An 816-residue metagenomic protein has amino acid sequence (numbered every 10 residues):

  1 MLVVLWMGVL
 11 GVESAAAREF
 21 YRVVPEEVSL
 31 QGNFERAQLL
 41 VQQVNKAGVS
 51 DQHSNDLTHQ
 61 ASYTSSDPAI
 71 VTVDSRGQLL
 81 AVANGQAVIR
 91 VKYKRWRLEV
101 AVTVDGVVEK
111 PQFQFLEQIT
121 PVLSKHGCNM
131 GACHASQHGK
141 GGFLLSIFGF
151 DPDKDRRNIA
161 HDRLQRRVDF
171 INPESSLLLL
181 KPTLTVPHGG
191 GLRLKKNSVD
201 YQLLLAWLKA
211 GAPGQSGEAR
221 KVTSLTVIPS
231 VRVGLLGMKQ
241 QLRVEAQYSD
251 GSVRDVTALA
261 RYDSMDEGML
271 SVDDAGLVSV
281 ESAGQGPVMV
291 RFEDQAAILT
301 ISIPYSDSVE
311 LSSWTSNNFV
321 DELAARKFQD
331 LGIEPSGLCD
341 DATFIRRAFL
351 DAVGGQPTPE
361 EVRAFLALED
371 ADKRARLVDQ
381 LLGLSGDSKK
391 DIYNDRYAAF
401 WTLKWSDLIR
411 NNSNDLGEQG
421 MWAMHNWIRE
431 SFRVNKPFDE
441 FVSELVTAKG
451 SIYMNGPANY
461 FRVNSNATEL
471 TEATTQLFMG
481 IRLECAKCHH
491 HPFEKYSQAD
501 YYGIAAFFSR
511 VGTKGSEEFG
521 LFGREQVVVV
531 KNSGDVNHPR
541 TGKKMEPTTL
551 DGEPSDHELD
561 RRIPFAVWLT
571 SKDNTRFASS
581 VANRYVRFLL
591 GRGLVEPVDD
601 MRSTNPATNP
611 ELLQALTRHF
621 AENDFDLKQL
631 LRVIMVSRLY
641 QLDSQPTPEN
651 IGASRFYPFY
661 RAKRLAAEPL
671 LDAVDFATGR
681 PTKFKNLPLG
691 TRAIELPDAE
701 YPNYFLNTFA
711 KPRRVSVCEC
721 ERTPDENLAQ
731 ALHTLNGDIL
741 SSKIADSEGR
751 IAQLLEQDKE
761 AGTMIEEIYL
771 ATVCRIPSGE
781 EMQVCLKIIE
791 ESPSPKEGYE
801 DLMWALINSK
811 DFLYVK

Functional and structural regions predicted by a protein language model:
M1-G11: Bacterial N-terminal signal peptides
A15-K125, H134-A135, G139-G141, L145-S146 (+4 more regions): Extracytoplasmic soluble-region selector
A101-R156, R167-V168, N172-S175, L180 (+9 more regions): Sequence context surrounding c-type heme c attachment/ligation sites in exported
S282-T300, E518-N537, E726, T734-I744: Structured, non-catalytic alpha/beta "coupling" segments that mediate domain-domain communication and provide generic
T315-R396, I409-K685, C720-E721, S741-Y799 (+1 more regions): Primarily short, surface-exposed interaction patches in extracytoplasmic proteins
A399-L403: Conserved AdoMet
T678, L687, I694-E695, A699 (+2 more regions): Long, His/Glu/Asp-enriched segments that create or flank divalent metal/ion-associated functional microenvironments
L802: Globin-like tetrapyrrole-binding proteins
